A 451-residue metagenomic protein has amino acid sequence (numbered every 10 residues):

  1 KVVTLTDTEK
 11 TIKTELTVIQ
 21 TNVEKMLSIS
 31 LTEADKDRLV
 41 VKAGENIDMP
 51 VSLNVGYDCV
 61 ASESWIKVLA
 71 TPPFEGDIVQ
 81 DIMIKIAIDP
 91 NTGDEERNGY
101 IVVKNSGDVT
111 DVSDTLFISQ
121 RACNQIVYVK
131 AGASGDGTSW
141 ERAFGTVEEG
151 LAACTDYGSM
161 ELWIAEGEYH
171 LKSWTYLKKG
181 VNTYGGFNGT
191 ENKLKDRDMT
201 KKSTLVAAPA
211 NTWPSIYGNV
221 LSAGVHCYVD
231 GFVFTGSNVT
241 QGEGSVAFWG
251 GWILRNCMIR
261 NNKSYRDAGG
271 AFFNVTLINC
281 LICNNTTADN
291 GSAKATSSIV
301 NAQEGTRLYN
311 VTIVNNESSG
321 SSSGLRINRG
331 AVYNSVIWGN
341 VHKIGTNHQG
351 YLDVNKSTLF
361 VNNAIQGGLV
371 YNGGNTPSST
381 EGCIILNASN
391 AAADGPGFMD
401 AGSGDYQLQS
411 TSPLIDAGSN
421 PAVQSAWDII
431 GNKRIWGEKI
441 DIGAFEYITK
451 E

Functional and structural regions predicted by a protein language model:
K1-E9, I84, E95-G107: A short beta-strand micro-motif common to beta-rich folds, especially ectodomain repeats
I12-N22, V112-N124: C-terminal edge beta-strand
V23-A61: Solvent-exposed, low-complexity, repeat-rich "mucin-like" stalks and linkers
P50-K85: Surface-exposed binding patches on compact interaction domains or structured appendages
A131-A165, D441: Acidic Gly/Asp/Thr-rich repetitive segments characteristic of extracellular carbohydrate-active and adhesion proteins
V147-D156, H170-K178, G218-V220, L352-V354: Short, T/G/N/S-enriched strand-turn elements that build extracellular solenoid repeat scaffolds
K172-N182, E191-T200, A210, V229-G231 (+1 more regions): Predominantly extracellular beta-rich ligand-binding scaffolds that present long acidic/polar faces for carbohydrate
G224, G382-I448: C-terminal accessory segments
